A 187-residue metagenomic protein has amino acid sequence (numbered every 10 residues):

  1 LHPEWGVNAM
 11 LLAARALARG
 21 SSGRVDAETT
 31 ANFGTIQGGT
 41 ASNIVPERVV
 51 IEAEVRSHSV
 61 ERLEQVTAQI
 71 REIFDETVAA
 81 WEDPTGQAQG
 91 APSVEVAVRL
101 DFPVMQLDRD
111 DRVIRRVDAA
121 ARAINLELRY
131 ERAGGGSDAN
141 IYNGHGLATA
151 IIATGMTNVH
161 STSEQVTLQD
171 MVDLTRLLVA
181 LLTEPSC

Functional and structural regions predicted by a protein language model:
H2-P3, A9-C187: Metal-dependent amide/peptide-bond hydrolase catalytic core, centered on the "pita-bread" metallohydrolase fold
